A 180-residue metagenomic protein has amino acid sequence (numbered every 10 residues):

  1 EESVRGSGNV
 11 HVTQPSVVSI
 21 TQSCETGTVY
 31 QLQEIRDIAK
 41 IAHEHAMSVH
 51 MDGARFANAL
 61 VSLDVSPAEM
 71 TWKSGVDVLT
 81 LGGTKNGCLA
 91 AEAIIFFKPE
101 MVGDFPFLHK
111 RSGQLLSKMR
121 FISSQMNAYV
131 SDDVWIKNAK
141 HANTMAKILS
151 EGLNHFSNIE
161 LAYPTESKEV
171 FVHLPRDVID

Functional and structural regions predicted by a protein language model:
E1-Y163, S167-D180: Conserved PLP-enzyme active-site core in the AAT-like
